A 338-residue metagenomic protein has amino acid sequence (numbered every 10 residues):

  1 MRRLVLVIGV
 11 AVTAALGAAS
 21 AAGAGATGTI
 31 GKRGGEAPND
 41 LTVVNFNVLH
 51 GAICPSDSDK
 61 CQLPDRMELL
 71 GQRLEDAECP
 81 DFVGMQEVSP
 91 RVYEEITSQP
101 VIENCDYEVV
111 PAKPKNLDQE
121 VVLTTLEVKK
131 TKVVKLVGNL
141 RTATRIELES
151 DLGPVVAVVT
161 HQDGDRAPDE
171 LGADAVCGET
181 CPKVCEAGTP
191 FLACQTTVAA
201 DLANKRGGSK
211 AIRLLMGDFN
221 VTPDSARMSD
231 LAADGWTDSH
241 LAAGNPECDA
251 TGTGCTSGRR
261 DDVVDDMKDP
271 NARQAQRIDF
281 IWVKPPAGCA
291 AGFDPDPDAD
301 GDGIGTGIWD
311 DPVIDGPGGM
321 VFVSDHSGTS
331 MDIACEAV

Functional and structural regions predicted by a protein language model:
R3-V5, A19, G23-Q99, A193 (+2 more regions): N-terminal, active-site-proximal structural segment of metallo-dependent hydrolase catalytic domains
V7-G17: Bacterial N-terminal signal peptides
G28-G31, E147, D201-R213, N220-V338: Metal-dependent phosphoester-hydrolase catalytic domains
G31, F82-E170, A290, P295 (+1 more regions): Structured beta-strand-rich core segments of catalytic domains in phosphoester-bond hydrolases
P38-D57, K130-K132, P154-G164, C181: Active-site-proximal beta-strand elements of phosphoester/diester hydrolases
P38-T42, E78-F82, E103-Y107, L152-V156 (+2 more regions): Loop/turn elements at helix/coil->beta-strand transitions in domains of secreted/extracellular proteins
L49, S89, H161-D163, F219-T222: Catalytic metal-binding/acid-base residues of hydrolase active sites
R145-S150, P154-V158, D174-F219, D224: His/acidic metal-ligating clusters that form di-metal
